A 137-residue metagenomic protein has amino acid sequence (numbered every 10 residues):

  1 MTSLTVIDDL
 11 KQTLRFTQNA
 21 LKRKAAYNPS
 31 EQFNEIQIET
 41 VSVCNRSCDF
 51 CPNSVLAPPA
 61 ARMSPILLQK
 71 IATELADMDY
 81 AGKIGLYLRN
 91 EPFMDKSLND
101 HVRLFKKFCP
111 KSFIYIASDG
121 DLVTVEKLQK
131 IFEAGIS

Functional and structural regions predicted by a protein language model:
T2-S137: Conserved alpha-helical substructure of the radical SAM core
